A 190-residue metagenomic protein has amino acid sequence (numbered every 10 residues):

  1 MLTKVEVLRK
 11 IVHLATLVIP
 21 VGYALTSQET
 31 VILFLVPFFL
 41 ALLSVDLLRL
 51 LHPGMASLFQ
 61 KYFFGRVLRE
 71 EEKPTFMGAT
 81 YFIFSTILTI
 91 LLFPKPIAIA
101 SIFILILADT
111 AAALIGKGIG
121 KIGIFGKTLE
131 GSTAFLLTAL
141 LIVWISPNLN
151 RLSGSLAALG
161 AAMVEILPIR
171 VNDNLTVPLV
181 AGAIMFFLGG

Functional and structural regions predicted by a protein language model:
M1-G120, T128-G190: Hydrophobic alpha-helical transmembrane segments
